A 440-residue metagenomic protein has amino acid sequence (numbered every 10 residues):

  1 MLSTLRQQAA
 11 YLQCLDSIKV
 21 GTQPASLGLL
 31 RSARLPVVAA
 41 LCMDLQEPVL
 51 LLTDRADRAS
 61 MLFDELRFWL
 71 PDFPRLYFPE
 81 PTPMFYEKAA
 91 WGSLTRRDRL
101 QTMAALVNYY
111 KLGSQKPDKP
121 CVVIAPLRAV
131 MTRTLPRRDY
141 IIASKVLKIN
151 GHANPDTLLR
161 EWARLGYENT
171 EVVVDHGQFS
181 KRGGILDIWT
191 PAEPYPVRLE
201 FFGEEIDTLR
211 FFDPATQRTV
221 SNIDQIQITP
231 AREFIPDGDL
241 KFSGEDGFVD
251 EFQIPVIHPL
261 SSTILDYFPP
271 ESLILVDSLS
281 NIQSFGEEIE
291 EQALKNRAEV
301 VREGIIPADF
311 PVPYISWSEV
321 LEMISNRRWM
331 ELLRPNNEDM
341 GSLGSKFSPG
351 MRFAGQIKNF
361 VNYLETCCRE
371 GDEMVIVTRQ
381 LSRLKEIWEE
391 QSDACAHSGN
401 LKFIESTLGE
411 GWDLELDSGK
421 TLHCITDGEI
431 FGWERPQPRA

Functional and structural regions predicted by a protein language model:
M1-A440: Conserved beta-alpha structural segments and adjacent helices that either
